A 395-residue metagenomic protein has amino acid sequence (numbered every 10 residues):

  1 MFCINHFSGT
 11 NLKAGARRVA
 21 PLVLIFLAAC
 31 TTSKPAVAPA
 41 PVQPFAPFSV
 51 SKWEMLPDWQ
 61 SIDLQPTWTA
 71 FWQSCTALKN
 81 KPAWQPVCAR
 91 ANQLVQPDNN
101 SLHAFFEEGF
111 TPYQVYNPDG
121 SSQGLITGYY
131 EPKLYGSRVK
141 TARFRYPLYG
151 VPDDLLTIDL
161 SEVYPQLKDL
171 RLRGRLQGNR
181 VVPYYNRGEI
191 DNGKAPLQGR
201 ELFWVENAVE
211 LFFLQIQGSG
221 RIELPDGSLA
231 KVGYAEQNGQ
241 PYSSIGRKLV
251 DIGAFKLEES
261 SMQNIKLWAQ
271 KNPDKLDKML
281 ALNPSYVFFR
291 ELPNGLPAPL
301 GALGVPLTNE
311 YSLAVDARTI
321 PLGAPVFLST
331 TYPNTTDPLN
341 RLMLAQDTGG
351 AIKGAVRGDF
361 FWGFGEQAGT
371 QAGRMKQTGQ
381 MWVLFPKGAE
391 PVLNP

Functional and structural regions predicted by a protein language model:
C3-A20: Bacterial N-terminal signal peptides that target proteins for export
A20, P44-P47: N-terminus-biased targeting/localization segments
V23-L24, K81, P338: Residue-level signal for mature regions of secreted extracellular proteins and peptides
F26-A29: C-terminal motif of bacterial Sec signal peptides marking the signal peptidase cleavage site
T31-S33, Q60, G295-P395: C-terminal soluble interaction/assembly domains
K34-P44: Short, low-complexity, disordered segments immediately C-terminal to signal peptides in bacterial exported proteins
P47-P293: Secretory/export targeting leaders with adjacent low-complexity proregions
